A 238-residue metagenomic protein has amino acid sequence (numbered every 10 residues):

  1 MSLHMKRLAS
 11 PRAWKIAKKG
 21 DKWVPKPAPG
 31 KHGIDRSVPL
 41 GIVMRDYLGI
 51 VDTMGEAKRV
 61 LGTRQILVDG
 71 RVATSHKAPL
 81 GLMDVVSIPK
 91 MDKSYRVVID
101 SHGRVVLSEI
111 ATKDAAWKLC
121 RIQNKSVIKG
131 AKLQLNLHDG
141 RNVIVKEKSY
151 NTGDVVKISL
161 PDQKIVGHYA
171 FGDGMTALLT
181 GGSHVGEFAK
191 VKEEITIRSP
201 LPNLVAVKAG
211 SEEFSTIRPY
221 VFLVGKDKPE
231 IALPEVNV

Functional and structural regions predicted by a protein language model:
M1-V238: Ferredoxin-like alpha/beta domains used as RNA- or RNAP-binding modules
